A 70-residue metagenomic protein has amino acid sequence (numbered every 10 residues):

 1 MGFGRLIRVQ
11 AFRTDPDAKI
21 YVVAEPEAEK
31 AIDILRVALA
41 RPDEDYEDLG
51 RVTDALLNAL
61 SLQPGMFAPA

Functional and structural regions predicted by a protein language model:
M1-A18: Short aromatic-glycine-(Arg/Gly/Cys) micro-motifs in beta-strand/loop hairpins
V9, V22-V23, V37, V52: Extended aliphatic helical segments
D17-P26: A short, exposed loop/beta-hairpin motif centered on an aromatic-Gly-Thr core
V37-A70: Short, mixed-charge low-complexity intrinsically disordered segments
